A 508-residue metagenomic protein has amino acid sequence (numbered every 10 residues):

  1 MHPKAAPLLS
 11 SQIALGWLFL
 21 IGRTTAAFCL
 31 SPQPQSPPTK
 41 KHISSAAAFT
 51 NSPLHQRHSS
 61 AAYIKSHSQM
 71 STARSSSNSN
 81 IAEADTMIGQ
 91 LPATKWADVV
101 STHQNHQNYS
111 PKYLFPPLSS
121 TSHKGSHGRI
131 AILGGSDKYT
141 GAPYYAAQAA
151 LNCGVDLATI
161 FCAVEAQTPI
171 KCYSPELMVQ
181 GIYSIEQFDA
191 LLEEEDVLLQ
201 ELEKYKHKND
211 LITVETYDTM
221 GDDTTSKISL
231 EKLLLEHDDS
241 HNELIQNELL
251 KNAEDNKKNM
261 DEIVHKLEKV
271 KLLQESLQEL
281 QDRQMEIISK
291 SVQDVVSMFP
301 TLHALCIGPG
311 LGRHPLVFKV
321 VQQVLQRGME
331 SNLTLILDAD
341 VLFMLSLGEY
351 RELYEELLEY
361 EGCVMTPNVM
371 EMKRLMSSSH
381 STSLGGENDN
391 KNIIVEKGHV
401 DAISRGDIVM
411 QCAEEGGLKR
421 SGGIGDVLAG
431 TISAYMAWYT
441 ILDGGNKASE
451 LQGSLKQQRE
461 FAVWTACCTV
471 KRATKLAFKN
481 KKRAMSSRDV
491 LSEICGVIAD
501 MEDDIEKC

Functional and structural regions predicted by a protein language model:
H2-S110, F161-G417, A448-G453, A499-C508: Glycine-rich phosphate/dinucleotide-binding loop and adjoining beta-alpha-beta core of small-molecule
S119-S126, D137-Y139, P143, G416-I432 (+1 more regions): Short glycine/threonine-rich catalytic loop with a Thr-x-Gly-x-Asp
G134-G135, P309: Short glycine-centered, acidic/aromatic-flanked micro-motifs in structured strand/loop junctions that mark active-site
K138-C153, T159, H314-V317, L342-S346 (+2 more regions): Short glycine/serine/threonine-rich phosphate/pyrophosphate-binding segments that cradle anionic phosphate groups
A146-A147, T431-M436, V463-V470, T474 (+3 more regions): Buried hydrophobic packing segments
Q187, K471-C508: Charged C-terminal helix
R374, S421-T469: Short, small-residue alpha-helix embedded
